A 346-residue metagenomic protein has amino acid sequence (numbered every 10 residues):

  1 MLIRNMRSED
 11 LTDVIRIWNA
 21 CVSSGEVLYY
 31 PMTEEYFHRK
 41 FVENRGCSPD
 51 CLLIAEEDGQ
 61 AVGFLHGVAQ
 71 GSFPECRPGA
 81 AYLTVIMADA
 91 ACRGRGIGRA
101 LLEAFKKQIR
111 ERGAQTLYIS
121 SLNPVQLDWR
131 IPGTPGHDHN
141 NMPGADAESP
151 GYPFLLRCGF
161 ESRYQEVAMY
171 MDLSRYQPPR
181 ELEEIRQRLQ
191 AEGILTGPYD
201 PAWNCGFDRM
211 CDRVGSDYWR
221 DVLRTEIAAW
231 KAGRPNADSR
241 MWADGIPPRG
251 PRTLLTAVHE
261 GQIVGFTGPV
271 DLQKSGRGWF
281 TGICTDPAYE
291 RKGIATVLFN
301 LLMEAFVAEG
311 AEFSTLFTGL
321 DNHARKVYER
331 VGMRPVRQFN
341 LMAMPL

Functional and structural regions predicted by a protein language model:
L2-R16, I194-D212: A short beta-loop-alpha structural element at the N-terminal edge of CoA-dependent acyl/N-acetyltransferase catalytic
N19-L52, E57, G63-C76, W219-C284: A conserved beta-strand-loop-helix scaffold within acyl/acetyltransferase catalytic domains
C47, E56-D58, F64-V85, R130-E148 (+2 more regions): Conserved acyl-donor/pantetheine-binding loop and adjacent beta-alpha core of acyl/acetyltransferases and related
G71-L83, R93, R112-Q115, R249 (+3 more regions): A conserved beta-turn-beta hairpin within the catalytic core of GNAT-like acetyltransferases that forms part
A88, G94-K107, T285, R291-E304 (+1 more regions): Conserved acetyl-CoA-binding loop-helix of GNAT-fold acetyltransferases
L102-E192, N340-M344: Acyl-donor-binding surface of acyltransferase catalytic domains
F299, D321-A324, A343-L346: Short glycine/proline-centered loop/turn elements that form peptide/ligand docking sites
